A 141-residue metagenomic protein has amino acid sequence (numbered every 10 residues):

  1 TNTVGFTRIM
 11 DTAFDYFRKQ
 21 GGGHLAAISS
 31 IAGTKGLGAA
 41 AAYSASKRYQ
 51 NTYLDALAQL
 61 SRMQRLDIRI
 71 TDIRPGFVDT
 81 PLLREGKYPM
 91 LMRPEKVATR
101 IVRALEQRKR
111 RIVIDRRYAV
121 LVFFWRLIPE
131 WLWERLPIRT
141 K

Functional and structural regions predicted by a protein language model:
M10, S46: Active-site helix of classical SDR
T12-G21: A short helix-coil junction within the Rossmann-fold of NAD(P)-dependent oxidoreductases
S30: Residue(s) in the substrate-gating loop at a strand-loop-helix junction that position the organic substrate next
K35, A56-I68: Active-site-adjacent segment of SDR/Rossmann-fold oxidoreductases
K35-A41, G86: Active-site loop immediately N-terminal to the catalytic Tyr-X3-Lys motif of short-chain dehydrogenase/reductase
R69-P75, D79: Conserved SDR Rossmann-fold cofactor-binding beta-strand/turn motif
D72, R84-V122: C-terminal helical subdomain
